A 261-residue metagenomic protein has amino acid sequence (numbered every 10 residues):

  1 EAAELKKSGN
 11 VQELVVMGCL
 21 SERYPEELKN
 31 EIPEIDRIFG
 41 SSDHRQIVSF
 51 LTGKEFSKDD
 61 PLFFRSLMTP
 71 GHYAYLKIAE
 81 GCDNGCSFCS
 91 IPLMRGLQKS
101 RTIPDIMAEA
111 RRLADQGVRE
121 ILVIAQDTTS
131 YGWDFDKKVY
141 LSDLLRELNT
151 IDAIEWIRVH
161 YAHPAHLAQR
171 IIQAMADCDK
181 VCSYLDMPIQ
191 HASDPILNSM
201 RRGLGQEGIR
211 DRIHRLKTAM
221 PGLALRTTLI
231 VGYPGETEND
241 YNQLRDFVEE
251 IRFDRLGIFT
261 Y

Functional and structural regions predicted by a protein language model:
E1-Y131, R170, L185, E207-H214 (+4 more regions): Proteins enriched for Cys/Gly/acidic motifs involved in redox and nucleic-acid/cofactor modification
Q12-G18, R23, D115-E238: Conserved SAM/AdoMet-binding glycine-rich loop
A153, R252-F253: Conserved N-terminal phosphate-binding loop of PLP-dependent enzymes in the Aspartate aminotransferase
